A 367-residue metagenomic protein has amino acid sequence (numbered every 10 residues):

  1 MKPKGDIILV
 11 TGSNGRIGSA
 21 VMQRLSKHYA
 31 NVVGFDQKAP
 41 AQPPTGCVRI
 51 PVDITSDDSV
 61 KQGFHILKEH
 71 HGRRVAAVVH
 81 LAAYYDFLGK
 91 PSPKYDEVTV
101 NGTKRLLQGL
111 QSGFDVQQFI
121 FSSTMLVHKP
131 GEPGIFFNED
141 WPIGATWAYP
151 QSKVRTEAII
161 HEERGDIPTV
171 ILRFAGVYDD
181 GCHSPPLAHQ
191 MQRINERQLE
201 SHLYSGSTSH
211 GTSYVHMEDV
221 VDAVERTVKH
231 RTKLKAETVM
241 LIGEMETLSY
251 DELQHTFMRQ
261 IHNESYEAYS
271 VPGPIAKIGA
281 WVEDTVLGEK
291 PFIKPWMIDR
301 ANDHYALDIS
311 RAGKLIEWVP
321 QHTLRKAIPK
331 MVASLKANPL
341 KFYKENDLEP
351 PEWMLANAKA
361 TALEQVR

Functional and structural regions predicted by a protein language model:
I8-H28: N-terminal Rossmann NAD(P)H-binding glycine-rich loop of SDR-like oxidoreductase domains
Y29-A41: Conserved glycine-rich Rossmann-like NAD(P)H-binding loop of the short-chain dehydrogenase/reductase
I54-N101: NAD(P)H-binding glycine-rich loop region in Rossmannoid oxidoreductase-like domains and their noncatalytic homologs
V98-T103, F114, I120, S152-K153 (+1 more regions): Short alpha-helix in the Rossmann-fold core of NAD(P)-dependent oxidoreductases
K104-A148, V170: Conserved Rossmann-fold NAD(P)-dependent oxidoreductase catalytic core, especially the SDR/UDP-sugar
T146-I171: Active-site Tyr-X1-5-Lys
R164-T212, M217-R226, F257: NAD(P)-dependent short-chain dehydrogenase/reductase
R226-P295, I309, R325, P329-K330 (+2 more regions): Mid/C-terminal beta-alpha module of Rossmann-like enzyme folds, strongest in SDR-family dehydrogenases/epimerases
